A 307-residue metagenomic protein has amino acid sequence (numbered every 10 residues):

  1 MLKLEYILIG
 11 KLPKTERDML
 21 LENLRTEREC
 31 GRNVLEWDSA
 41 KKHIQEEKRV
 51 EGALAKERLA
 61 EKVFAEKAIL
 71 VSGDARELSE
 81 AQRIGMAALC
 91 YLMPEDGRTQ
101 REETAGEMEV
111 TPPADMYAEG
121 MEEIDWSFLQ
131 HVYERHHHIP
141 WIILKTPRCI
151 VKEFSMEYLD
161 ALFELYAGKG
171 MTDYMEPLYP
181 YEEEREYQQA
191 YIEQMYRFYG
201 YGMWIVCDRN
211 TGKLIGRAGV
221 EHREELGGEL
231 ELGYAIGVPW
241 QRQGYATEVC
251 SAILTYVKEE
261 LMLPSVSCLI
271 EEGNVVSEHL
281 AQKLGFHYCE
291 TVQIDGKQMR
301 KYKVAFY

Functional and structural regions predicted by a protein language model:
L2-G10, M19-N33, S39-K56, E61 (+8 more regions): GNAT-family acyltransferases
L8-K14, V71-D74, L92-P94, M121: Structural motif
P13, R17, S277: Short, thiol/selenol-centered motifs that function as redox-active sites or metal-ligating centers
I69, L78, L214, P239-Q243: Extended, charge-rich C-terminal regions with high alpha-helical propensity
I69-P113: Acidic, Mg2+-coordinating phosphoryl-transfer loop and its flanking beta/alpha structural elements, shared across
S79, R83, G273-C289: Conserved active-site alpha-helix within GNAT-family acetyltransferase domains
R242-E259, E278-K283: Conserved acetyl-CoA-binding loop-helix of GNAT-fold acetyltransferases
